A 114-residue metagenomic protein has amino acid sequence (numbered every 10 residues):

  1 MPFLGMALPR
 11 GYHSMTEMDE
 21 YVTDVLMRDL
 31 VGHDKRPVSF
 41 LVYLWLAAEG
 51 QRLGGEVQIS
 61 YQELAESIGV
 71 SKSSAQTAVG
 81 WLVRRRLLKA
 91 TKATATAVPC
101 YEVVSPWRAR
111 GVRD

Functional and structural regions predicted by a protein language model:
M1-E66: Short recognition helix of helix-turn-helix/winged-helix DNA-binding domains
G11, V79-L82, R113: Short intrinsically disordered, low-complexity segments
G32, V38, E49-W107: Winged helix-turn-helix DNA-binding recognition segment
P106-D114: Short, amphipathic alpha-helical interaction segments positioned at domain boundaries
